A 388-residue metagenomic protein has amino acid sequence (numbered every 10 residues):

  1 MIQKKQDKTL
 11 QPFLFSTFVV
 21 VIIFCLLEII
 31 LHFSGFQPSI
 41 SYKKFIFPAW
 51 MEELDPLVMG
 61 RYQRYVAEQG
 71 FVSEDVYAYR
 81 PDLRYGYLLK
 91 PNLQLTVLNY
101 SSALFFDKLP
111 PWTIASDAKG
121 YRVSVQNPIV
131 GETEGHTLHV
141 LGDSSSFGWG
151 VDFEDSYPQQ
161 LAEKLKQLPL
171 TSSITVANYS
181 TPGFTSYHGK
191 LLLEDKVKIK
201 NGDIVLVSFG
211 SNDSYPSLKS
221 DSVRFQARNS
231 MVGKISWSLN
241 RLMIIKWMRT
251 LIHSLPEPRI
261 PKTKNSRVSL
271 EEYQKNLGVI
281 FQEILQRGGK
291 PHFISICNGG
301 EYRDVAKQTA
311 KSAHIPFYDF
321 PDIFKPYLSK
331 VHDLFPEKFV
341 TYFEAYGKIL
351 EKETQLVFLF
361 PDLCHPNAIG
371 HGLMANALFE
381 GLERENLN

Functional and structural regions predicted by a protein language model:
M1-T9: N-terminal Lys/Arg-rich, disordered targeting/topogenic segments
F13-F15, P316, V340-N388: Histidine-centered active-site loop/cap adjacent to the catalytic His in serine esterases/O-acetyl transfer systems
F15-I30: Hydrophobic membrane-insertion alpha-helices, especially the h-region of bacterial N-terminal signal peptides
I30-S41: Helix-to-loop transition at the C-terminal end of transmembrane segments
S39-E154, P158-K164, L168-P169, Y342-Y346 (+1 more regions): Membrane/wall-proximal cationic-aromatic binding patches
I40-E52, P56-Y65, G210-L350, L356-F360: Serine-dependent acyl-ester chemistry module
A103-A115, K119-R122, T137-H139, S145-S236: Conserved SGNH/GDSL esterase-like catalytic core that processes O-acyl groups on lipids and polysaccharides
S186, K190, L270, Q274 (+1 more regions): Short, amphipathic alpha-helical "lid/cap" segments that border enzyme active or binding sites
